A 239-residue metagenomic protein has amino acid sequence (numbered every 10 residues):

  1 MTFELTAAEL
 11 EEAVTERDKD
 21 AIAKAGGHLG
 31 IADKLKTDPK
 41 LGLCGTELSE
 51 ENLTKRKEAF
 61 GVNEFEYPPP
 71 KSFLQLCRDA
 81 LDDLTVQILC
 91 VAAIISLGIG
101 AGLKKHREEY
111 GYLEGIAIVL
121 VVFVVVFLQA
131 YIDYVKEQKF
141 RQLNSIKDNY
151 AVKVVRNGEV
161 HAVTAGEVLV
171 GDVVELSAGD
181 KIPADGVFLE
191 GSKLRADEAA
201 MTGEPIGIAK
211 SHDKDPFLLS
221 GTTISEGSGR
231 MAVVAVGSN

Functional and structural regions predicted by a protein language model:
M1-L169, V174-E175, D180-I182, V187-R195 (+1 more regions): Non-lumenal N-terminal regulatory segments of integral membrane proteins
